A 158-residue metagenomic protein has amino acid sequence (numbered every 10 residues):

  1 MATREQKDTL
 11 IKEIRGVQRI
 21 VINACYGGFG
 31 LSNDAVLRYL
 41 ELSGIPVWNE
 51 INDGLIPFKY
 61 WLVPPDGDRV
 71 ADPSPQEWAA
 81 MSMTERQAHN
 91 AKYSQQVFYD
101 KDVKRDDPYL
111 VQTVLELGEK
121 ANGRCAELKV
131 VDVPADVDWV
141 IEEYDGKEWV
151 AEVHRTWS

Functional and structural regions predicted by a protein language model:
A2-S158: Catalytic phosphate/metal-binding cores of nucleic-acid and nucleotide-processing enzymes, i.e., regions that mediate
